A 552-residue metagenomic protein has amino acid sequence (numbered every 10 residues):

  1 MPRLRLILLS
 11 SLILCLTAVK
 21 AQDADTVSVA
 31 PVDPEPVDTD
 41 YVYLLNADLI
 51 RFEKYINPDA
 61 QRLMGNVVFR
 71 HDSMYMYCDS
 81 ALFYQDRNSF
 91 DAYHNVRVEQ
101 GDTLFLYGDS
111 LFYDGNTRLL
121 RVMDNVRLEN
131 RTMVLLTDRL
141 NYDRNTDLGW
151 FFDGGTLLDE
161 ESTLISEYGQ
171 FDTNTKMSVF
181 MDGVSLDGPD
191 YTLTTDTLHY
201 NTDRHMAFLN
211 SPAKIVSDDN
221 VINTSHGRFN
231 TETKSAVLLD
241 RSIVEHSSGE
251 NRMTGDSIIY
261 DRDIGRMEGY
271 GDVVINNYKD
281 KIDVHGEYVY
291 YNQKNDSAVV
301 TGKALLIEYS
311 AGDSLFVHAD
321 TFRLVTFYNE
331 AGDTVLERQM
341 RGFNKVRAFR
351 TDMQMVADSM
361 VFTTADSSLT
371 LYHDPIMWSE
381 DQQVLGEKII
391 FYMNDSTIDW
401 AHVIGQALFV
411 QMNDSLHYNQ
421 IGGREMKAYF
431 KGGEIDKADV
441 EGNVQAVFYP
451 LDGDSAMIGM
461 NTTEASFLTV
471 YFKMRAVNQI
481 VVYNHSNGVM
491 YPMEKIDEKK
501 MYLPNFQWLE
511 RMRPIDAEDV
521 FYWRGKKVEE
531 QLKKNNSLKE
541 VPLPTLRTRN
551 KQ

Functional and structural regions predicted by a protein language model:
M1-V27, Q552: Bacterial Sec-dependent N-terminal signal peptides
Q22-Q552: N-terminal amphipathic/hydrophobic interface segments
